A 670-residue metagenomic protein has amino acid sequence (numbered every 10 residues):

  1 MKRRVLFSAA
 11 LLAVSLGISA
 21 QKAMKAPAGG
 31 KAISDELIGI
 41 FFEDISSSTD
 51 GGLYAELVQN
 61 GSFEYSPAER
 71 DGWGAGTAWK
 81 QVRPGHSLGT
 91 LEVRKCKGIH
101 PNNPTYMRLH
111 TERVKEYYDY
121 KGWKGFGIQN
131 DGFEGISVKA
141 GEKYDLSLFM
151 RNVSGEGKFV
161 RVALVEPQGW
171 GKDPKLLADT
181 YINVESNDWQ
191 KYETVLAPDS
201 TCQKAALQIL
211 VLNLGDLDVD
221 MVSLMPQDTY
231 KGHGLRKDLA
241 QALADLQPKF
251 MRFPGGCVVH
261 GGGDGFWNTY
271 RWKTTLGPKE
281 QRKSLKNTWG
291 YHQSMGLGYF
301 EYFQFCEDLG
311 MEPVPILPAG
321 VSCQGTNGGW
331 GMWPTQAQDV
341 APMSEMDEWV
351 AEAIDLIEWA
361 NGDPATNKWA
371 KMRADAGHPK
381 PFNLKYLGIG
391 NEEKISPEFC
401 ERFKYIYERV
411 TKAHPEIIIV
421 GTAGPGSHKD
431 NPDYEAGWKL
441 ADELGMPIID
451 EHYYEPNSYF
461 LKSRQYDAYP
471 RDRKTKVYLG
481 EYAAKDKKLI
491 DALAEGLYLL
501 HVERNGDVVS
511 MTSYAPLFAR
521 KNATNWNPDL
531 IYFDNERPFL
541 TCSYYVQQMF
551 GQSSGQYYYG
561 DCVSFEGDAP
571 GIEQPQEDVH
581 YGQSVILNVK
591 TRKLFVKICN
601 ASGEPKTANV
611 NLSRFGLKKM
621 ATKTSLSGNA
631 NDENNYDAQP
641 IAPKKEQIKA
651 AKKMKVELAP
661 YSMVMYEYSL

Functional and structural regions predicted by a protein language model:
Q21-S294, E312-V314, G329-S344, H414-I418 (+2 more regions): Extracellular and organelle-lumenal recognition/adhesion modules and their flexible linkers in secreted
I40, L148, Q247, C306 (+6 more regions): Conserved, mostly hydrophobic/aromatic
Y181, D578-L617, K623, V664-M665: Carbohydrate-binding surface patches
P198-D199, A206, Q227-P248, M295 (+5 more regions): An active-site-proximal structural segment forming one wall of the substrate-binding cleft that immediately precedes
P254-G255, A319, Q324, P364-P397 (+1 more regions): Active-site groove signature of glycoside hydrolases
G325-P334, P379, P425-Y454, K521-A523: Substrate-binding cleft/loops of secretory-pathway carbohydrate-active enzymes
E408-T411, P415-I418, W438-E443, P447-S553 (+3 more regions): Catalytic-core region of carbohydrate-active enzymes that cleave or remodel glycosidic bonds
F615-A659: Acidic, Ser/Thr/Pro-rich beta/coil linker or hinge segments at domain junctions
